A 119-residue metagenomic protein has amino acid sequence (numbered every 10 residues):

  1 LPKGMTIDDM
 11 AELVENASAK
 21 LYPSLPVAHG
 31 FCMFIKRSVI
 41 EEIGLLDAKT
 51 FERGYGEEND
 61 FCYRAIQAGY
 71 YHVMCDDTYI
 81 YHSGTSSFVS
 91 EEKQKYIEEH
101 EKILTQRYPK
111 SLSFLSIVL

Functional and structural regions predicted by a protein language model:
L1-L45, E52-R53, N59, A68 (+2 more regions): Acidic/His-rich active-site region of diverse nucleotide-sugar glycosyltransferases
D47, H72, K110-L112: Residue-level detector of short coil/turn "hinge" positions at structural boundaries
Y108-L119: C-terminal accessory regions of radical SAM enzymes
